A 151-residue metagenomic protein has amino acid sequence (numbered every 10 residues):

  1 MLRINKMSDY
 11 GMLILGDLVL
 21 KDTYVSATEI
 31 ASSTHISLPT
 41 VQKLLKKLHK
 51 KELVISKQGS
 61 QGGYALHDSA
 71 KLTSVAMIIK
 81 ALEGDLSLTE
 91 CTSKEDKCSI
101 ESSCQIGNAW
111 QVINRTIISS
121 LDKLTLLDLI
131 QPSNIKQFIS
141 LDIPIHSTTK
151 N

Functional and structural regions predicted by a protein language model:
G11-T23: Short amphipathic alpha-helical interface segments
Y24-E29: Short acidic, hydrophobic short linear motifs in intrinsically disordered regions
S32, H49-K50: Alpha-helical residues within the helix-turn-helix
P39: Key DNA-contact positions within bacterial/archaeal DNA-binding proteins
E52-L66: Beta-hairpin "wing" of winged helix-turn-helix
A70-E95, G107, Q111-N114: Conserved segment of winged-helix/HTH DNA-binding domains
K97-N151: C-terminal regulatory/oligomerization modules of transcriptional regulators
